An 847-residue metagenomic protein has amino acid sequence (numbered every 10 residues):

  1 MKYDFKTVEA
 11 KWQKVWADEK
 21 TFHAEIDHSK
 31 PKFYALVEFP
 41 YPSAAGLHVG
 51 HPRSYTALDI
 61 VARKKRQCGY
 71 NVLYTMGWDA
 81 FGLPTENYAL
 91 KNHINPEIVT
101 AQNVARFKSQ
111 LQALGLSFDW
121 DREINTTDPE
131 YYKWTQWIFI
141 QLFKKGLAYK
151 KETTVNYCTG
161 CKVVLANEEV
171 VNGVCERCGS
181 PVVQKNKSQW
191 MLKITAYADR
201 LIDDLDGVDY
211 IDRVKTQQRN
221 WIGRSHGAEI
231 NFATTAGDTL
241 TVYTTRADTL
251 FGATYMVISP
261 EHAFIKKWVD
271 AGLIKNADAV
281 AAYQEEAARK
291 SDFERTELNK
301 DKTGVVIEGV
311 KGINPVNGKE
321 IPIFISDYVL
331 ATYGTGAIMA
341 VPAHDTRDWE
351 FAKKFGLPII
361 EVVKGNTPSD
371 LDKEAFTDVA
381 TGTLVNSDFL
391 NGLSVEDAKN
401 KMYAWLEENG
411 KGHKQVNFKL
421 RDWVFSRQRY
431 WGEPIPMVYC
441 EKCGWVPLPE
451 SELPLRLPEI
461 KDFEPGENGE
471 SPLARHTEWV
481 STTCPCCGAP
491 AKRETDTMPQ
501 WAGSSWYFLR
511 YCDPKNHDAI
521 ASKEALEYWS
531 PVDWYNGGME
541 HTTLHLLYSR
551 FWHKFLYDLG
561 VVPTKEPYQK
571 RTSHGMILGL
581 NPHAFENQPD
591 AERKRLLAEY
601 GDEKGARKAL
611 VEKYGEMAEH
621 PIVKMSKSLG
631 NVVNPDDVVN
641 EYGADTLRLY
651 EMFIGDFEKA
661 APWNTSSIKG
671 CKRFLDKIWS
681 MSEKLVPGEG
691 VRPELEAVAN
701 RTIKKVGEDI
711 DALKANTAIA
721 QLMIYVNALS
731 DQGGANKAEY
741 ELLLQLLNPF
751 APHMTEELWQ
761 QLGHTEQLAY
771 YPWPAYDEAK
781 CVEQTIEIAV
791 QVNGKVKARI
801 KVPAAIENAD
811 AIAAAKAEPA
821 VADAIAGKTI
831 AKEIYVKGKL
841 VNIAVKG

Functional and structural regions predicted by a protein language model:
M1-G46, V72, L201, K215-S225 (+3 more regions): Non-catalytic terminal extensions that flank enzyme cores
M1-L36, R66-T75, V99-R106, A281-F324 (+1 more regions): Conserved oxyanion/phosphate-binding beta-strand-loop segments in alpha/beta enzyme cores
K2, D18-E19, K91-D248, A263 (+10 more regions): Residue patterns forming the tRNA-binding/recognition surfaces of aminoacyl-tRNA synthetases and related DALR
Y3, R224-E229, G237, K364 (+10 more regions): Long, charged, mostly alpha-helical binding arms that flank functional sites
Y3, V8-Q13, V49, T135-K364 (+6 more regions): NTP-handling and nucleic-acid-processing catalytic cores
E25-P96, T100, E123-I138, T244-T245 (+2 more regions): N-terminal catalytic cores of NTP/NDP-binding nucleotidyl/phosphoryl-transfer enzymes
D79, K144-K145, Y149-N156, G334 (+7 more regions): Helix-rich, typically C-terminal accessory recognition domains appended to large enzymatic cores
V214-T241, K290-K319, I323-F324, W423 (+9 more regions): Flexible, glycine/threonine-enriched loop-and-boundary segments that flank and lead into catalytic domains of large
